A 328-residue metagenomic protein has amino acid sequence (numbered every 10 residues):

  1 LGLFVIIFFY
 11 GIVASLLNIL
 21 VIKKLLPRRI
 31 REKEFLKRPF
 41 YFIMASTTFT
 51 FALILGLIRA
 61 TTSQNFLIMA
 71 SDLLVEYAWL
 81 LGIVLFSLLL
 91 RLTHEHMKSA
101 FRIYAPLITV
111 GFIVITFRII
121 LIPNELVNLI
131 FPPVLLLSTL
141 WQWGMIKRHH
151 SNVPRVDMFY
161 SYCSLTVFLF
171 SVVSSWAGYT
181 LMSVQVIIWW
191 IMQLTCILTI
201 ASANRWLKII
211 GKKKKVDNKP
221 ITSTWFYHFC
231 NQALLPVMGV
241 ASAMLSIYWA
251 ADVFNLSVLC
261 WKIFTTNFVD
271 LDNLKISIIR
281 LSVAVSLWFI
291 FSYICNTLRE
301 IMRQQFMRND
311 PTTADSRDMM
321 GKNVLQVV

Functional and structural regions predicted by a protein language model:
L1-E300: Hydrophobic/aromatic interaction determinants used to assemble and anchor large protein complexes
F226, C230, R280-V283, I301-L325: AAA+ P-loop NTPase catalytic core
